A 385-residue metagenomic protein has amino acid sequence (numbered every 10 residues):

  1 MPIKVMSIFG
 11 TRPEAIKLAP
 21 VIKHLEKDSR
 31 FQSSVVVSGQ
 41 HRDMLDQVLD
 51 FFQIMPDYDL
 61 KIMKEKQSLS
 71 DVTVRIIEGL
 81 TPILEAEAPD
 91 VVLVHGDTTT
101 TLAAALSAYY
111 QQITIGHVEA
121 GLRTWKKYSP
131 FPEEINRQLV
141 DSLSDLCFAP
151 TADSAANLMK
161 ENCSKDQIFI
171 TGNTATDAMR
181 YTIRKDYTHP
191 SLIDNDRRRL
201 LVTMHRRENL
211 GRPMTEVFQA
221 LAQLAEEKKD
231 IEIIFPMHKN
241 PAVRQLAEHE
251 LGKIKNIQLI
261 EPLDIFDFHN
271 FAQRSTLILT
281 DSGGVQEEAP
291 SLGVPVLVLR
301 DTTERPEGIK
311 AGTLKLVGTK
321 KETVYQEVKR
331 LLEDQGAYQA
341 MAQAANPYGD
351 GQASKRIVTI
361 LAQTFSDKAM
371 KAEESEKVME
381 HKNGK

Functional and structural regions predicted by a protein language model:
M1-F235, N240-K385: Nucleotide-activated sugar donor-binding and catalytic core shared by glycosyltransferases and related lipid-linked
